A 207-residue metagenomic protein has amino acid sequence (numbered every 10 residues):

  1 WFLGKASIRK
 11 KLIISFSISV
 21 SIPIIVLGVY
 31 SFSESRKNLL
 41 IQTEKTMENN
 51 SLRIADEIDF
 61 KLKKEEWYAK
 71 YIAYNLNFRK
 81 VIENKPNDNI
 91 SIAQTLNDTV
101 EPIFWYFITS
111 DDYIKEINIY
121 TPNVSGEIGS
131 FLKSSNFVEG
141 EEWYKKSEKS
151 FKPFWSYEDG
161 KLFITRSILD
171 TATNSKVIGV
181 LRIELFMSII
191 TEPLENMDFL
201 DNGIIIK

Functional and structural regions predicted by a protein language model:
W1-A6, N38, K45-T46, P153-F154 (+2 more regions): N-terminal sensory and localization modules of signal-transduction and trafficking proteins
F2-K37, I41, K45: Extreme N-terminal signal-anchor transmembrane helix of membrane signaling/transducer proteins, especially in bacteria
I24-L27, S35, I54-E57, K61 (+1 more regions): Histidine kinase transmitter module recognition
K45-S150: Extracytoplasmic/periplasmic sensory segments of membrane signal-transduction proteins
N97-D111, I178-K207: Solvent-exposed, extracytoplasmic
N118, I164, I204-I206: Soluble periplasmic/extracytoplasmic beta-strand elements of cell-envelope proteins
T121-N123, S156-E158, D170, K207: Acidic surface patches and DE-rich sequence motifs
N136-V138, E158-D198: Conserved beta-strands of PAS-like sensory domains
